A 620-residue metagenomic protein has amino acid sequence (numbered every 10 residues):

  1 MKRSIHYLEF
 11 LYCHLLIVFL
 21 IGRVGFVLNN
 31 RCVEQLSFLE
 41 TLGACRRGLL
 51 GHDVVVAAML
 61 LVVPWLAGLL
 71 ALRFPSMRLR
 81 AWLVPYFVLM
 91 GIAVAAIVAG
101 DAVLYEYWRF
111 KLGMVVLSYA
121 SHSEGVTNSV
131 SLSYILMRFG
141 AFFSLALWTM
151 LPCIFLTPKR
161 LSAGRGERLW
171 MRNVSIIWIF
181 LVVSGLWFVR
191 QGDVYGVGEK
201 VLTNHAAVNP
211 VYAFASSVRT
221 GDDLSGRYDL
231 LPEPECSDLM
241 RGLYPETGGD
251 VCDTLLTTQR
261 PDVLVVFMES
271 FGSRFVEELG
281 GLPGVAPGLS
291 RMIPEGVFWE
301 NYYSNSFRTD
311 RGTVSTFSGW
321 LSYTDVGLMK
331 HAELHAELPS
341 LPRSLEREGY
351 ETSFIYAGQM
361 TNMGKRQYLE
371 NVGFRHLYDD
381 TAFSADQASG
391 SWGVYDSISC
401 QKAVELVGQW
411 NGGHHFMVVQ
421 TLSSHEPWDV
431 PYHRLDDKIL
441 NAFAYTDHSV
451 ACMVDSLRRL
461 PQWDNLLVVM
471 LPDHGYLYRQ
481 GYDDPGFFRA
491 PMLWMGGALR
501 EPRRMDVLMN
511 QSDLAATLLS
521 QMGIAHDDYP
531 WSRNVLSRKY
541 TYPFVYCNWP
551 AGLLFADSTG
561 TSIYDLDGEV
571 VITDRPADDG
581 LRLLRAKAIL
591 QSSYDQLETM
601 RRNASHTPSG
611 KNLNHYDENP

Functional and structural regions predicted by a protein language model:
M1-K2, P620: Bacterial/eukaryotic Sec-type N-terminal signal peptides
K2-D223: Transmembrane and membrane-interface helices of multi-pass, inner-membrane envelope-modifying transferases
I17-L20, L42, R46, I92 (+12 more regions): Alpha-helical structural motif
F19, L49, I97, W392 (+2 more regions): Residue-level recognition of hydrophobic positions within alpha-helical transmembrane segments
L49, D53, S129, F155 (+7 more regions): Residues that form generic nucleotide/phosphate-binding pockets
Y134-R138, R434, Q462, D579-L581: Residue-level recognition of alpha-helix termini/interfacial anchor residues
V189-P530, K539-P550: Soluble catalytic regions of membrane-associated enzymes that act on cell-envelope and secretory-pathway components
L499-P620: Membrane-interface soluble catalytic domains
